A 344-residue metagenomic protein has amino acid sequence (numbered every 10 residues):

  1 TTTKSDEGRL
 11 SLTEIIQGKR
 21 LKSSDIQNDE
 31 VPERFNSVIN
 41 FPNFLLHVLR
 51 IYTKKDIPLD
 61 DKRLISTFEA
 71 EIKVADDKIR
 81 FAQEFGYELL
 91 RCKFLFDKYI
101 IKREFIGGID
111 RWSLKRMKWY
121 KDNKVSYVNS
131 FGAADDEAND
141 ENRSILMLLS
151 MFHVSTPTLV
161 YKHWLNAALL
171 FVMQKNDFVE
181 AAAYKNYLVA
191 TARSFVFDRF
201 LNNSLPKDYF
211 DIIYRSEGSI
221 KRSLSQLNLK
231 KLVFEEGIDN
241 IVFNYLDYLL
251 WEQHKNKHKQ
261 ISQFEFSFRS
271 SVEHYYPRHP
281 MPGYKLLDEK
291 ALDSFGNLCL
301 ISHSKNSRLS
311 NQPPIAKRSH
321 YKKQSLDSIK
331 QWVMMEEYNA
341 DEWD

Functional and structural regions predicted by a protein language model:
T1-D344: Flexible coil/loop and intrinsically disordered segments
